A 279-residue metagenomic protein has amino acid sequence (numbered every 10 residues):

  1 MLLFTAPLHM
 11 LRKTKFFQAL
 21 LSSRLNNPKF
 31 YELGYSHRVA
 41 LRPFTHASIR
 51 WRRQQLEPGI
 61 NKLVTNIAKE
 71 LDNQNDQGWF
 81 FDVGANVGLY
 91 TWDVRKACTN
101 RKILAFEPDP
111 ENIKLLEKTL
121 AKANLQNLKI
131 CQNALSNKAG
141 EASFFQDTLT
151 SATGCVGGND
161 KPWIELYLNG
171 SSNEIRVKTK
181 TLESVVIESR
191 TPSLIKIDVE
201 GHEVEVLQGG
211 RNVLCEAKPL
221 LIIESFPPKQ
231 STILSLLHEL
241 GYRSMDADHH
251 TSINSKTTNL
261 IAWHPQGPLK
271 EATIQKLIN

Functional and structural regions predicted by a protein language model:
M1-P110, K114-T119, A123-Q126, Y167-S171 (+2 more regions): S-adenosyl-L-methionine
S36, G78, R95-A105, T181-N279: Conserved acidic-Pro-Pro-aromatic motif
T45-A47, T148-T153, P162, P268: Active-site/binding-pocket entry motifs
R52-F81, K129, S143, G157-A217 (+1 more regions): Short internal loop-to-helix segment that lines adenine-nucleotide cofactor pockets
A85-L89, P110, N137, V199-G201 (+1 more regions): Short, glycine/acidic-enriched loop or turn micro-motifs at the edges of active sites
Q126-Q132: Conserved SAM-binding strand-loop segment of SAM-dependent methyltransferases
S136-A139, E183: Short loop/turn elements that flank and shape the SAM/SAH-binding pocket of Class I
G140-L149: Polar, low-complexity loop segments and adjacent catalytic/binding residues used for recognizing and processing sugar
